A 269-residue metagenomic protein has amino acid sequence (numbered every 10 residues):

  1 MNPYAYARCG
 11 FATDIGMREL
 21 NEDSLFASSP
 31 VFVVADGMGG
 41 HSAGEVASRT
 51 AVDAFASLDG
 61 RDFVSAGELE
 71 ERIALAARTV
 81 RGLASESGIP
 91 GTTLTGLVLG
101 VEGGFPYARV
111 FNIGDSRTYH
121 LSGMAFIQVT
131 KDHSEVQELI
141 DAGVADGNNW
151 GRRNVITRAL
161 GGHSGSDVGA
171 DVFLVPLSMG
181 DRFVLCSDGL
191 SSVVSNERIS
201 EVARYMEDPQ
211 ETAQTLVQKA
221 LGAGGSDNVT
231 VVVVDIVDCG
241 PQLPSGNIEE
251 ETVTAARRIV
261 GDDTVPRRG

Functional and structural regions predicted by a protein language model:
M1-G269: PP2C/PPM-type serine/threonine phosphatase catalytic domain
